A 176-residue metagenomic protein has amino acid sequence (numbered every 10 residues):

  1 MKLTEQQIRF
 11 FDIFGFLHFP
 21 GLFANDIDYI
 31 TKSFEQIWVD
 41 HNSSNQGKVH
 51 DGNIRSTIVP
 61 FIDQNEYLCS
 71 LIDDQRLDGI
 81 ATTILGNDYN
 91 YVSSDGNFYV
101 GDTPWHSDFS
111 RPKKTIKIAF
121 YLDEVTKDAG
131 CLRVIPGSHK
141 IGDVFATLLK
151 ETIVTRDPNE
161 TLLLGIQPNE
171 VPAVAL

Functional and structural regions predicted by a protein language model:
M1-F14, H18-K114: Non-heme Fe(II)-dependent double-stranded beta-helix
Y29, F34-D40, F120, G137 (+1 more regions): Hydrophobic alpha-helical segments
S43, A129-L176: Double-stranded beta-helix
N87, Y99, E124-K127, K140: Short, charged/polar surface micro-motifs in flexible loops or helix N-caps
D95, S107, F120-E124, P136: Short, structured patches in soluble enzyme cores that scaffold and shape functional sites
P104-W105, A119, N169-E170: Glycine-rich, charged/polar anion/phosphate-binding loops that engage phosphate groups from diverse ligands
P112-K127: Short, conserved beta-strand element in jelly-roll/cupin
